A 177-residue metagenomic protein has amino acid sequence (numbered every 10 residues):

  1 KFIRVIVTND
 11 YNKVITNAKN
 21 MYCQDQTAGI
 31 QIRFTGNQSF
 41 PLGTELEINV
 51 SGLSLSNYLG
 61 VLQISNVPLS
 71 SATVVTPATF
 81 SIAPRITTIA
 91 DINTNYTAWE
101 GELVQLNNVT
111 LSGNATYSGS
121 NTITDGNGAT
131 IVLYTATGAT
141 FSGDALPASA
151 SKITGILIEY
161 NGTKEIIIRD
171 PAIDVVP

Functional and structural regions predicted by a protein language model:
K1-P177: OB-fold nucleic-acid-binding modules
